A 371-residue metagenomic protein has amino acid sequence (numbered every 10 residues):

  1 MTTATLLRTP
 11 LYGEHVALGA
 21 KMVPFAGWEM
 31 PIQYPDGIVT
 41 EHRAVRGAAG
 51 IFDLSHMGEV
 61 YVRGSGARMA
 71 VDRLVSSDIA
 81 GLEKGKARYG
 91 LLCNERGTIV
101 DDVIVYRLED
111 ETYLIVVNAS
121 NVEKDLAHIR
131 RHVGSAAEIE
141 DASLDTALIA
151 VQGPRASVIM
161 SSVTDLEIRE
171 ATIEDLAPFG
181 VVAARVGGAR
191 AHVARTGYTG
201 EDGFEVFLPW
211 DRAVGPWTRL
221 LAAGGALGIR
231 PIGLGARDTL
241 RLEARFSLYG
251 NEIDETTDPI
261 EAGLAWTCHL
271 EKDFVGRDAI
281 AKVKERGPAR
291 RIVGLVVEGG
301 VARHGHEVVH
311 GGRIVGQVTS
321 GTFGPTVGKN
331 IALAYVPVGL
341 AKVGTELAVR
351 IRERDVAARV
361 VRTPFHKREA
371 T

Functional and structural regions predicted by a protein language model:
M1-A26, M30-Y34, L108-T371: Conserved, structured C-terminal
M1-G90, T98: Acidic, proline/glycine-enriched N-terminal capping motif
E41-V45, R96-I99, V103, G187-A194: Membrane-targeting and insertion segments and their boundary/processing signals
D53, D102, E205: Acidic active-site catalytic centers that drive phospho-/nucleotidyl reactions and related ester hydrolyses
S65-I99, S157-A189: Internal amphipathic helical hairpin motif
D78-H132: Well-ordered mid-protein domain cores that form the structural environment of catalytic cofactors
